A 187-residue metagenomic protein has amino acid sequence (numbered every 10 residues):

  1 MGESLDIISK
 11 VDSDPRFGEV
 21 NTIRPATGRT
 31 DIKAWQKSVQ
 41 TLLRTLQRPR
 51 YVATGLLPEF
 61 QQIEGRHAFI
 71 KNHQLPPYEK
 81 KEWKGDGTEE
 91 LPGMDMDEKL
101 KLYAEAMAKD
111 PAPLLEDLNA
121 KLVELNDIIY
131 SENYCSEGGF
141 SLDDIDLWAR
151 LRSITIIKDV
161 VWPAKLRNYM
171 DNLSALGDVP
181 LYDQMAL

Functional and structural regions predicted by a protein language model:
M1-K84: GST-like domain detector, emphasizing the conserved glutathione-binding G-site in the N-terminal thioredoxin-like
I8, D12, K33-Q36, N119-N126 (+2 more regions): Non-transmembrane alpha-helical segments in soluble domains of secreted/periplasmic/extracellular proteins
L43, Q47, Y130-E137: Short helix-to-loop capping/linker segments positioned immediately adjacent to catalytic or ligand/cofactor-binding
G85-Y134: A mid-sequence, solvent-exposed acidic-amphipathic segment
C135-I156: GST superfamily/GST-like fold recognition
D159-A164: Structural helix-adjacent loops and short alpha-helical linkers that scaffold large soluble proteins
L166-N168: Accessory, usually C-terminal, subdomains that scaffold auxiliary metal cofactors
N172-L187: Charge-dense, extended regions
